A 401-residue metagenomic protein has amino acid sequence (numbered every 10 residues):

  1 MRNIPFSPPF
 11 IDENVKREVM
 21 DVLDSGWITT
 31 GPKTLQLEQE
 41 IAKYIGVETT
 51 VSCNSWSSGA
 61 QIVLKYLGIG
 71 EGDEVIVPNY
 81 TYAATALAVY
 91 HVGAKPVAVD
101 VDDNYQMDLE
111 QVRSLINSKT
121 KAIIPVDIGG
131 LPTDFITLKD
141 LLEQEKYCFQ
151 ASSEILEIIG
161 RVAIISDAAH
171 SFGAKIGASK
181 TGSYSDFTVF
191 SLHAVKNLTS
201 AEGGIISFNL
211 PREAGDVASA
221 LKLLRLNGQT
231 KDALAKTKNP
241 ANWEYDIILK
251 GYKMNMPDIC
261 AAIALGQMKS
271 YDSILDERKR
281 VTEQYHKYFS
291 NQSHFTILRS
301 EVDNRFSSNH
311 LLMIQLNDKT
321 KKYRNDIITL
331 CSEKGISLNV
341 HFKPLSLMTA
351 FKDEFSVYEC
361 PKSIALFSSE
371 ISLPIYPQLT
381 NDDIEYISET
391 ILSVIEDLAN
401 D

Functional and structural regions predicted by a protein language model:
M1-W27, P32, D246-I248, P374: N-terminal "arm"/small-domain region of PLP-dependent enzymes with the aminotransferase-like
W27-E74, A88-Y90, A98, K146-Q150: Phosphate-binding glycine-rich loop
T34-Q39, V47-E48, A122-V126, L131 (+3 more regions): PLP-dependent aminotransferase class I/II
V51, I76, V97, A163-I165 (+3 more regions): Structural detector of well-ordered beta-strand residues that form the stable sheet scaffold of enzyme domains
K65, I69-A168, K175: PLP-dependent aminotransferase-like
L87-V89, K180, I259: Hydrophobic/aromatic ligand-binding patch that stacks against planar heteroaromatic rings of cofactors or nucleotides
S152-T199, W243-I247, T296: Conserved active-site segment immediately N-terminal to the catalytic lysine that forms the internal aldimine
H170, S183-K231, D258: Active-site PLP attachment segment
